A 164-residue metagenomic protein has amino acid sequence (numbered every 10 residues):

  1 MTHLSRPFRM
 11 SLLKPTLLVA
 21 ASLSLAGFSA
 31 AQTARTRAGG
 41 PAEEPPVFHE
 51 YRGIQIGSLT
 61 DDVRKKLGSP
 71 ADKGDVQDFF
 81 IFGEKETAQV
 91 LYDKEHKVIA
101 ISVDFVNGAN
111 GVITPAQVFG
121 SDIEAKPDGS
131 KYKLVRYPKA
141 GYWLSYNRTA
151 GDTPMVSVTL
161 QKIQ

Functional and structural regions predicted by a protein language model:
H3-L17: Bacterial N-terminal signal peptides that target proteins for export
P7, S22, T36: Alpha-helical and His/Cys-centered functional microenvironments
K14-A26: Bacterial N-terminal signal peptides
S29-A31: Boundary at the C-terminal end of the N-terminal hydrophobic targeting segment
T33-E44, F48-Q164: A cross-family detector of function-defining hotspots
